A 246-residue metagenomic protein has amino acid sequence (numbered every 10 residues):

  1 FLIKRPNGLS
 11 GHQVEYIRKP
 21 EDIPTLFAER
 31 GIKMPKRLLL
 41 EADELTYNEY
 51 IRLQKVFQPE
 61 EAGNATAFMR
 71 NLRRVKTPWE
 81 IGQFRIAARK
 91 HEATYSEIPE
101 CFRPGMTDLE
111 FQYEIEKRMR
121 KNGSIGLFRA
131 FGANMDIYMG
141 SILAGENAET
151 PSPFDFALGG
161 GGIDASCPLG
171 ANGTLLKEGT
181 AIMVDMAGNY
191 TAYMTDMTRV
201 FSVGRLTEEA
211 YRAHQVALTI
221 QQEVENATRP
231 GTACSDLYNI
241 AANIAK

Functional and structural regions predicted by a protein language model:
F1-K246: Active-site neighborhoods and metal-handling regions in enzymes and metal-associated proteins
